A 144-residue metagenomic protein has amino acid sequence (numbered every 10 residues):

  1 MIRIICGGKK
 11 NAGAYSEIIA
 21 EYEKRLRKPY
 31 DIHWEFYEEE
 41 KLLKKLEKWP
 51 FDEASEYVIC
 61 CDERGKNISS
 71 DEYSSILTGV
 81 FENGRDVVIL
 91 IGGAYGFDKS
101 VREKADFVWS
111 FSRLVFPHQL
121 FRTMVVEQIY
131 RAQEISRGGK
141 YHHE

Functional and structural regions predicted by a protein language model:
M1-Y22, L26: N-terminal beta1-alpha1 ligand-phosphate binding loop
I5-G7, C61, L90: Short hydrophobic segments within beta-strands
K10, E63-K66, G93-G96: Short glycine-rich anion-binding loops that position phosphate/pyrophosphate groups of nucleotides and phosphorylated
Y15-I19, S70-S74, R102, R122: Conserved strand-to-helix beginnings and helix N-cap segments that scaffold or border functional pockets
E17-K24, E47-P50, V101: Short, aromatic/basic amphipathic alpha-helical patches
R27-V88: S-adenosyl-L-methionine/SAH cofactor-binding core of RNA-modifying enzymes
E72-K99, F107-F116: Catalytic beta-strand/loop module used to bind and position nucleotide/cofactor moieties in cofactor-attachment
K99-H143: Structured adenosyl-cofactor binding patch, chiefly the S-adenosyl-L-methionine
